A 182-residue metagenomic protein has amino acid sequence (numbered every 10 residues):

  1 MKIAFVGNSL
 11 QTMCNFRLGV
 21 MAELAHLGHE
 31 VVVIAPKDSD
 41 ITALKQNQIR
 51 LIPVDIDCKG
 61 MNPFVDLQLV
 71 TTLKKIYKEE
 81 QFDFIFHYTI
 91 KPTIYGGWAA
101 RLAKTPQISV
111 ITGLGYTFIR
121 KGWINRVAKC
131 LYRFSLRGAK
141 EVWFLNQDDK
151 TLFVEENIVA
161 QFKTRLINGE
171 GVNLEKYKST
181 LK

Functional and structural regions predicted by a protein language model:
K2-A4, A100-Y116, Y132, W143 (+1 more regions): Active-site proximal beta-strand in glycosyltransferases
V6-V65, L152, K163-L166: N-terminal strand-loop element at the rim of the active site of nucleotide-sugar-dependent glycosyltransferases
C14-F16, F64-T71, P106, Y116-G138: Nucleotide-sugar donor phosphate/pyrophosphate-binding loop at the beta->alpha transition of glycosyltransferases
A35, F86-H87, F144-Q147: Short beta-strand scaffold positions
I52, R133-T180: Donor nucleotide-sugar binding/catalytic pocket of nucleotide-sugar-dependent glycosyltransferases
I76-D83: Glycine-rich phosphate-binding loop signature in dinucleotide/nucleotide-binding domains
D83-F84, E141: Short, Asp-centered acidic motifs that coordinate Mg2+ and/or phosphate in catalytic or ligand-binding sites
H87-T93, I111: Short His-centered aromatic/hydrophobic patch
